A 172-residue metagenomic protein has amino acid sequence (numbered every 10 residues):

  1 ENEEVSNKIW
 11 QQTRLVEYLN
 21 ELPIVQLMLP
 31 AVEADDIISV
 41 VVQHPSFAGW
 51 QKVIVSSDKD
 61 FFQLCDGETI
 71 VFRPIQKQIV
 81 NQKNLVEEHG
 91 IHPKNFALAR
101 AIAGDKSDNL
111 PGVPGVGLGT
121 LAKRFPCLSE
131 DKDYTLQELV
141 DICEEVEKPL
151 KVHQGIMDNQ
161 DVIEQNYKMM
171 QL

Functional and structural regions predicted by a protein language model:
N2-L172: Extended two-metal-dependent nuclease catalytic cores across DNA- and RNA-processing enzymes
